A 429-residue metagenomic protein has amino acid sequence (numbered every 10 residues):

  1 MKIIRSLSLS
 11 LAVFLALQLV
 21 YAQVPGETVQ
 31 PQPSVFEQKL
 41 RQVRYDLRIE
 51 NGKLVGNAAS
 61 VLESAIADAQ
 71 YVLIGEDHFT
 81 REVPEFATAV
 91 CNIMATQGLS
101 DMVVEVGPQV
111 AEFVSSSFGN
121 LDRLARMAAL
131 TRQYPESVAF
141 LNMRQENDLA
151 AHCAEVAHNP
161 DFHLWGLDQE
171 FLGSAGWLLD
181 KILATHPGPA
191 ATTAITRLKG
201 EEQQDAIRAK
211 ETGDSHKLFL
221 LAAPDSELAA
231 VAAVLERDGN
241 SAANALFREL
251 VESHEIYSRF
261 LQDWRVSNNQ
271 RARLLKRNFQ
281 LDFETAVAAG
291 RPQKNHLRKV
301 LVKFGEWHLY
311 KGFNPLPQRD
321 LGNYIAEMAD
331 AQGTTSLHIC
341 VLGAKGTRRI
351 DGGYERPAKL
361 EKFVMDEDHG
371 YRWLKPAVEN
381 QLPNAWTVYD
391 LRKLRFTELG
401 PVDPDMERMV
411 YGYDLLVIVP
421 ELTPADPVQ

Functional and structural regions predicted by a protein language model:
M1-L9: Bacterial N-terminal signal peptides that target proteins for export
S8-Q18: Bacterial N-terminal signal peptides
Q23-Q70, F118-M127: N- or domain-start disorder-to-order transition segments that initiate the globular core
P31-I49, G56, R298, L309-Q429: C-terminal regions of proteins
G56-T96: Zymogen propeptides
V72-L73, D101-E105, H163-G166, K299-K303 (+1 more regions): Structural recognition of the beta-strand scaffold that forms the well-ordered cores of secreted hydrolase catalytic
R81-E85, V110-S115, G173-W177, L309-F313 (+2 more regions): Extracytoplasmic/secreted cell-surface and envelope-processing proteins
S117-A288, F304: A substrate-binding/cap region within the structured catalytic cores of diverse enzymes
